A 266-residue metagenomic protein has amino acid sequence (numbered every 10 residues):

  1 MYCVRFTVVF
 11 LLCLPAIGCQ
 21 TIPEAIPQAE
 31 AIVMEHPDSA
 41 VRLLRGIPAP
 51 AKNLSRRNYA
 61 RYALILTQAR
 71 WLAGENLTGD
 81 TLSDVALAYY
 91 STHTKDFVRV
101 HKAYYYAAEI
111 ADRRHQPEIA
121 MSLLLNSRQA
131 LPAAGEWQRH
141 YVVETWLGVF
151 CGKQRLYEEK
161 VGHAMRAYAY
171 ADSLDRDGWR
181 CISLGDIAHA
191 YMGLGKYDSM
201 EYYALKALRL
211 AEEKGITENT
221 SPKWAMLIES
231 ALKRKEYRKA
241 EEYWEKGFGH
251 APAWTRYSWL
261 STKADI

Functional and structural regions predicted by a protein language model:
M1-C3: N-terminal secretory signal peptides that target proteins for export/translocation
F6-P15: Sec-dependent N-terminal signal peptides
G18-I266: A "functional boundary" signal
